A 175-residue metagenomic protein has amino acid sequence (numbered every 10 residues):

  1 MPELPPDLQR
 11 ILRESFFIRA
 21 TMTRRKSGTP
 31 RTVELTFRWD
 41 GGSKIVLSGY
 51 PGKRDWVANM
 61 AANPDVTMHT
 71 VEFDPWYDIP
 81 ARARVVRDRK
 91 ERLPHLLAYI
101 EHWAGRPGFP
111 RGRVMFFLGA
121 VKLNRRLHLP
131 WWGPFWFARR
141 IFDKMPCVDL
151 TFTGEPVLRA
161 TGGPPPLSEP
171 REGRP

Functional and structural regions predicted by a protein language model:
M1, P5-Q9, G28-T32, W39-K44 (+1 more regions): A broad, low-specificity signal for short, low-complexity segments enriched in glycine/proline and polar/charged
M1-P30, L167-P175: Short, conserved active-site entrance elements at the starts or edges of catalytic domains
I11, R38-W39, I141-F142: Extracellular/periplasmic catalytic domains that process cell-envelope and extracellular macromolecules
S15-Y50, V66, D78-P80: Short beta-strand segments
T32, A160-G163: A short secondary-structure junction signal
T32, C147-D149: Conserved hydrophobic/aromatic beta-strand scaffold that supports enzyme active sites
P51-P134, F142-K144, T151-P156, G163: Short, structured beta-strand-loop surface elements
